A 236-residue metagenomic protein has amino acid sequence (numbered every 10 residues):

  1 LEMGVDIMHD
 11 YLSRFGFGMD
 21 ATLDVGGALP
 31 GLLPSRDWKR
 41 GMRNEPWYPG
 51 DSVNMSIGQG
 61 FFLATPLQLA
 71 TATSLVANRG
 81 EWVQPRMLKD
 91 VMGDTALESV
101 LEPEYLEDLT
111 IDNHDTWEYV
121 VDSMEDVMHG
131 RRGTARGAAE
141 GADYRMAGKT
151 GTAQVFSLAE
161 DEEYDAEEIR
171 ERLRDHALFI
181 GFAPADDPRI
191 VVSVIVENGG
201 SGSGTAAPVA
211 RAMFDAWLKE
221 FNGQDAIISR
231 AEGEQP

Functional and structural regions predicted by a protein language model:
L1-S193, P236: Beta-lactam-recognizing serine transpeptidase/beta-lactamase-like catalytic domain environment
T65-T71, T205-A212: Short amphipathic alpha-helical face segments that pack within enzyme cores and frequently flank/anchor catalytic
L97-D108, P208-P236: Short, gly/Ser/Thr-rich active-site loops of penicillin-recognizing serine hydrolases
S193-V196, V209: C-terminal soluble interaction/assembly domains
G199-S201: Short beta-strands and strand-coil junctions in structured, solvent-facing domains, enriched
